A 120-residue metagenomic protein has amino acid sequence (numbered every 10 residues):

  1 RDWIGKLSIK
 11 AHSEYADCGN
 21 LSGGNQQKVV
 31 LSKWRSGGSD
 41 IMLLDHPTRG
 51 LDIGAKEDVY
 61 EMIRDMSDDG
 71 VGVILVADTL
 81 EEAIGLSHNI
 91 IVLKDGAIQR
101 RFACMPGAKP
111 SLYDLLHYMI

Functional and structural regions predicted by a protein language model:
R1-I120: Glycine-rich phosphate-binding loops of nucleotide-dependent enzymes
